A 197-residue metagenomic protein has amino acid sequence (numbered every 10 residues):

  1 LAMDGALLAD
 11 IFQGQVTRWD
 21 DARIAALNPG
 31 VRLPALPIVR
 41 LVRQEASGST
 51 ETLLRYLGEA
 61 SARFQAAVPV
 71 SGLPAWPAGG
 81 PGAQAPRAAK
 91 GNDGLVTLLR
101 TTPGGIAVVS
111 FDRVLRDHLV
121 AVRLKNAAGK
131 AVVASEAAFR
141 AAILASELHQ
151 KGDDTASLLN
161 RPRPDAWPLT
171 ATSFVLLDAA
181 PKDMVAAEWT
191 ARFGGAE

Functional and structural regions predicted by a protein language model:
L1-E197: Flexible loop/hinge segments at secondary-structure junctions
